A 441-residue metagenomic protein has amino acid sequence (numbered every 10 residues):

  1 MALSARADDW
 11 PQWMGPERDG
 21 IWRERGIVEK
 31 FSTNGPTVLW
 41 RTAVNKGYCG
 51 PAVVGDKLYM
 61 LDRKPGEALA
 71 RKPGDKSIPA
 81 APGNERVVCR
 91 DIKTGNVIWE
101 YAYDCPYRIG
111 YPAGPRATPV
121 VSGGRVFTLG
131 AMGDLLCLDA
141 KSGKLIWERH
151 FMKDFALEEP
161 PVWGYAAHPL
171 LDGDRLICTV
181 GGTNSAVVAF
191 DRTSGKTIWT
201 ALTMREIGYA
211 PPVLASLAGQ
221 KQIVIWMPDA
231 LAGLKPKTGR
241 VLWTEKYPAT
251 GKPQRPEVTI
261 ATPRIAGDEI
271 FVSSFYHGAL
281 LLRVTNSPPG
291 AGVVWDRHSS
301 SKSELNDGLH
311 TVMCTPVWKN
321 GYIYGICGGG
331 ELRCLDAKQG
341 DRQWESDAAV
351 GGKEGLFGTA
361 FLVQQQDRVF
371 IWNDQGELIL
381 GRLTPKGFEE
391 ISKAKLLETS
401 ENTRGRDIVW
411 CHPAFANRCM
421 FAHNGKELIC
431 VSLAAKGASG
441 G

Functional and structural regions predicted by a protein language model:
L3-G441: Noncatalytic, solvent-exposed loop/strand surfaces of beta-propeller-type extracellular/periplasmic domains
